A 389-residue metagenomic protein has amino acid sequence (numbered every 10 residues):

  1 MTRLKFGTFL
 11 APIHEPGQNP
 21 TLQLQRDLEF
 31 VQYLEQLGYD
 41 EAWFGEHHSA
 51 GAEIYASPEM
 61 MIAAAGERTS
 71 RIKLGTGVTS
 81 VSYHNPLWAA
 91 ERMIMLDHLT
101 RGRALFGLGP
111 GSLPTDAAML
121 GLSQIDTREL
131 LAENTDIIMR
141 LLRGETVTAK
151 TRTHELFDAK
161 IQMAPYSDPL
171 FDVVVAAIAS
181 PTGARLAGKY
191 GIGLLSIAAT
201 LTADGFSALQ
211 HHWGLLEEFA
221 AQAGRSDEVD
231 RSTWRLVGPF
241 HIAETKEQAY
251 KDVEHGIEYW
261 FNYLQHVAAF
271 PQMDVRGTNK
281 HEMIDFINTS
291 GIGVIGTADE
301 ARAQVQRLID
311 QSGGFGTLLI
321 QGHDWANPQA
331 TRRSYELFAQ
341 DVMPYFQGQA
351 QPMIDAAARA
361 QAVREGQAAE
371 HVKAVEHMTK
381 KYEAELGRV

Functional and structural regions predicted by a protein language model:
M1-L74, P169-F171, A357-A358, E385-V389: N-terminal beta1-alpha1-beta2 module of alpha/beta enzyme domains
M1-N19, L113-D116, E155-P169, V275-S290: N-terminal small/glycine-rich loop or linker at the start of catalytic domains across soluble metabolic enzymes
T2-L4, S82-L195, S207-R231, A357-V389: Internal, glycine-rich beta/alpha segment that forms the wall or movable "lid" of small-molecule/cofactor binding
F6, L34, G38, E46 (+11 more regions): Conserved, mostly hydrophobic/aromatic
F6-L10, A42-F44, L74-T76, A104-L108 (+4 more regions): Hydrophobic faces of well-ordered beta-strands that scaffold small-molecule active sites in alpha/beta enzyme cores
L10-Q25, T79-L87, S167-A179, H241-A243 (+1 more regions): Active-site mouth loops of central-metabolism enzymes
E41-A65, S80, S112, A198-G205 (+1 more regions): Glycine-rich, proline-tolerant flexible connector loops at the mouths of alpha/beta enzymes
T182-G188, W213-E217, A221, D230-R276: Aromatic-lined glycan-binding groove of carbohydrate-active enzymes
